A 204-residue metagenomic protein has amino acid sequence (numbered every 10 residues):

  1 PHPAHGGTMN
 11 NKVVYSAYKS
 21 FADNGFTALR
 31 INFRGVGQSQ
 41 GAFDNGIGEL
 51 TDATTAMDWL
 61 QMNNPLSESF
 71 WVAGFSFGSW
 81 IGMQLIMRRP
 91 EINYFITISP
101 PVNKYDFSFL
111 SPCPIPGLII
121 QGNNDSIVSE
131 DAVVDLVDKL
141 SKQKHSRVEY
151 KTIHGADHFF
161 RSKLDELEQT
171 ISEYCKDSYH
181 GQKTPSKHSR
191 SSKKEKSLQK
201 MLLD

Functional and structural regions predicted by a protein language model:
P1-H2, I96-Y105, G122, A156: Active-site nucleophile loop of the alpha/beta-hydrolase fold
P1-N64: Serine-hydrolase catalytic machinery in alpha/beta-hydrolase-like enzymes
T51-I115: Primarily recognizes the serine-hydrolase "nucleophile elbow" in alpha/beta-hydrolase and SGNH/GDSL folds
C113-Q121, D125: Short beta-strand/loop motif that positions the catalytic acidic residue of the alpha/beta-hydrolase fold
I115, S129-K139: Short alpha-helix in the alpha/beta-hydrolase fold that links the catalytic acid
N124-V128, H158-F159: Acidic catalytic loop of the alpha/beta-hydrolase fold
D138-F159: Catalytic histidine neighborhood in serine/cysteine hydrolases with alpha/beta-hydrolase-type architecture
R161-C175: Post-His helix in hydrolase/transferase enzymes
